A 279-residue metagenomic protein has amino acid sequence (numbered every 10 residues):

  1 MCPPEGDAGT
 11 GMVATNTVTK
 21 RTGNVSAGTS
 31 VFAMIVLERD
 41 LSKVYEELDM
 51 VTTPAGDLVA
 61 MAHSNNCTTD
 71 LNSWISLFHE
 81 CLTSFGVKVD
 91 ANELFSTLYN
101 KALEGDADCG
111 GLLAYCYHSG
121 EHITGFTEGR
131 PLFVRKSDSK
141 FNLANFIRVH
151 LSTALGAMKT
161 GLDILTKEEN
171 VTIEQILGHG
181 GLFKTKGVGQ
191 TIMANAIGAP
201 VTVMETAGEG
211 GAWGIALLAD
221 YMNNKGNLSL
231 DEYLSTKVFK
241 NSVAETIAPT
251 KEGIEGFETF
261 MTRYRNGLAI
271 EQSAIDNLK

Functional and structural regions predicted by a protein language model:
M1-L177, L182-K279: Active-site core segments that coordinate phosphate-bearing ligands/cofactors across diverse enzyme families
